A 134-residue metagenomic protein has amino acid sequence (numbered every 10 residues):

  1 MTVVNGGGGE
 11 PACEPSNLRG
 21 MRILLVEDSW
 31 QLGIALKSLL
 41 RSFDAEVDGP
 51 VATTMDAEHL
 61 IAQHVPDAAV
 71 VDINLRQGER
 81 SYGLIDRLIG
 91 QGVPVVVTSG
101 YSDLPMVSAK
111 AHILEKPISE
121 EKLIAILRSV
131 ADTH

Functional and structural regions predicted by a protein language model:
M1-R22, S119-H134: Non-catalytic signal-transmission and effector/linker regions of two-component phosphorelay proteins
E27: Conserved acidic carboxylate
W30-G49: Two-component/phosphorelay signaling modules centered on CheY-like receiver
P50-A68, I73: Acidic, metal-coordinating helix/loop segments flanking the phosphotransfer/catalytic sites of two-component signaling
V71-I89: Conserved phosphotransfer microenvironments
T98-S99: Hydrophobic/aromatic residues positioned on beta-strands within the core alpha/beta folds
S102-A111: Short loop/helix-cap segments at secondary-structure boundaries that form the rim of catalytic
K116: A Lys-centered signature of the CheY-like receiver
